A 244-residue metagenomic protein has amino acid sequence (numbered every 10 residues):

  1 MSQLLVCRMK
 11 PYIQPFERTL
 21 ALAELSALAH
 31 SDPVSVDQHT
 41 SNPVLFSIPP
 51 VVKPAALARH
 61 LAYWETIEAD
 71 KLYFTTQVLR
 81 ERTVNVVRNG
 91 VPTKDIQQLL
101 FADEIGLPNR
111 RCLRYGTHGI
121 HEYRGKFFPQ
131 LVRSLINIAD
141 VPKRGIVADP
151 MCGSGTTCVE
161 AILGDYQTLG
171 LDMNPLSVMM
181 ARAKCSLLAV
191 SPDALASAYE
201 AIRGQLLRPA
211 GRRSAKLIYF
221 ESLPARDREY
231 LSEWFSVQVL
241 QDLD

Functional and structural regions predicted by a protein language model:
L5-R8, A27-V141: Class I S-adenosyl-L-methionine
R8-L20: Short, surface-exposed ligand-recognition loops at beta-strand->loop->(often short) alpha-helix junctions that present
E17, A21, R124, F128 (+2 more regions): Hydrophobic (often cysteine-bearing) scaffold residues that line and stabilize catalytic clefts of nucleotide/cofactor
L20-L28: Short alpha-helix
K143-G153: Conserved class I S-adenosyl-L-methionine
G155-V159: Glycine-rich SAM-binding Motif I of class I
L163, Q167-G170, N174-D244: Class I S-adenosyl-L-methionine-dependent methyltransferase module
